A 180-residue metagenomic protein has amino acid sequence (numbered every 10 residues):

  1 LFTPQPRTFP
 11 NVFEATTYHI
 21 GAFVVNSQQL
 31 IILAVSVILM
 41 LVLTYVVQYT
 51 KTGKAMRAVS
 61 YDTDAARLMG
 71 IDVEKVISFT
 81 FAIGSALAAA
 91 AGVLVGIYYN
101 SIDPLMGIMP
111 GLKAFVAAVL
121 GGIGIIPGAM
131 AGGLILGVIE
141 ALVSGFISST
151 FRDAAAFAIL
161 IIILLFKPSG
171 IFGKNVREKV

Functional and structural regions predicted by a protein language model:
L1-F2, F13, S60, A90 (+5 more regions): Hydrophobic aliphatic residues
L1-P6, V46-G53, A58, I108-I123 (+1 more regions): Short loop segments and helix-boundary regions at transmembrane helix junctions of multi-pass inner-membrane proteins
L1-Y49, V76, L142, I147 (+3 more regions): Transmembrane helix-bundle core of multi-pass membrane transporters and related energy-transducing complexes
V24-I102, I126-P127, A131-G132: Helix-loop-helix "hairpin" substructures at the membrane interface of multi-pass membrane proteins
I31, V119-L120, I162: Residue-level marker of motif borders
Y61-L68, D72-K75, I147-V180: Cytosolic-side transmembrane-helix boundaries in multi-pass membrane proteins
F81-A88, V95-A158: Transmembrane alpha-helical segments in multi-pass inner-membrane proteins
